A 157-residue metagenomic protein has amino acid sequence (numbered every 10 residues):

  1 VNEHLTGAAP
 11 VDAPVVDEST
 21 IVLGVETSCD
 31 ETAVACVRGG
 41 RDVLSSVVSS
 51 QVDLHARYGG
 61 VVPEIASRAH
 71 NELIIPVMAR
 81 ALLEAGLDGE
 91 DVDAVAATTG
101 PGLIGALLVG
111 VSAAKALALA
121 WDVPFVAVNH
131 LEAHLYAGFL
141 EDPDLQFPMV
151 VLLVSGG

Functional and structural regions predicted by a protein language model:
V1-G157: Short acidic/glycine-rich loops and adjacent helix/strand connectors that line catalytic pockets where negatively
